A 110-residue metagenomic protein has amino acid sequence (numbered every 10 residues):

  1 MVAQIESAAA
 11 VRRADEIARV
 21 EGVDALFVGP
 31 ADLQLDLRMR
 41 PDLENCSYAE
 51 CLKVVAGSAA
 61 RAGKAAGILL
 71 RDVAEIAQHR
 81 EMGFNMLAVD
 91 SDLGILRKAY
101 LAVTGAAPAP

Functional and structural regions predicted by a protein language model:
M1-P110: Expand to "…catalyze enediolate/carbanion chemistry for C-C bond making/breaking, isomerization, decarboxylation
